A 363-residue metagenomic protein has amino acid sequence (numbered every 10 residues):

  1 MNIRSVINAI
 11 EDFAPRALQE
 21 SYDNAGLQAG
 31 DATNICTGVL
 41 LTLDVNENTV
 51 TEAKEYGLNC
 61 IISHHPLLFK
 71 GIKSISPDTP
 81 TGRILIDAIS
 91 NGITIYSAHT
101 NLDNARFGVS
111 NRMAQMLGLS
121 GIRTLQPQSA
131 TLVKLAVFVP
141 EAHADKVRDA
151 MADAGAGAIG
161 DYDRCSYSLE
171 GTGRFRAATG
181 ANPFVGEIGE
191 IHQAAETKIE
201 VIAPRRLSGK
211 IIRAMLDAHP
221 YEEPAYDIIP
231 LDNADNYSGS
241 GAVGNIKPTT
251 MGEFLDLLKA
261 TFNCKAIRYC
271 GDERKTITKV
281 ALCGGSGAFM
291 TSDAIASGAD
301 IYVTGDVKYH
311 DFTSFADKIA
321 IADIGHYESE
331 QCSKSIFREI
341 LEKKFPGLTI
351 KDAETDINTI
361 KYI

Functional and structural regions predicted by a protein language model:
M1-I363: Hydrophobic structural segments
